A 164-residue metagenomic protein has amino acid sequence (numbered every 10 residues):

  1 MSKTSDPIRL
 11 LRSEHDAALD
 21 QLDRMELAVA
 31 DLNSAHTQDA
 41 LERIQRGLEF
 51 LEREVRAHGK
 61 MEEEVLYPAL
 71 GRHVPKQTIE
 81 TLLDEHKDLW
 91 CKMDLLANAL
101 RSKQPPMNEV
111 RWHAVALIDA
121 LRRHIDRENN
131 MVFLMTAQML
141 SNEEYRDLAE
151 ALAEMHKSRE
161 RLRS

Functional and structural regions predicted by a protein language model:
M1-S164: Small-residue-biased structural context
